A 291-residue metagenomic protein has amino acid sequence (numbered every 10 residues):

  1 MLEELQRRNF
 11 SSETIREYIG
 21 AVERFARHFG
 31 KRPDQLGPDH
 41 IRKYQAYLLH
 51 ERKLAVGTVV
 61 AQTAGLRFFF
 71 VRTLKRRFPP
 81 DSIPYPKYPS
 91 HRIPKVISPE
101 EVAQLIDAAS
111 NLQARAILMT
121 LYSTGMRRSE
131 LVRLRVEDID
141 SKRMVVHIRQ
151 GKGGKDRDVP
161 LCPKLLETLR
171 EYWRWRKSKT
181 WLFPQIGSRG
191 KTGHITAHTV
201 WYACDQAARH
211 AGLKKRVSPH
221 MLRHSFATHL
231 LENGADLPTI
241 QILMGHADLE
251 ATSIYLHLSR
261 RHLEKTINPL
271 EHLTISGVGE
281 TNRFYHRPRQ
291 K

Functional and structural regions predicted by a protein language model:
M1-K291: Conserved catalytic core of the tyrosine transesterase superfamily
